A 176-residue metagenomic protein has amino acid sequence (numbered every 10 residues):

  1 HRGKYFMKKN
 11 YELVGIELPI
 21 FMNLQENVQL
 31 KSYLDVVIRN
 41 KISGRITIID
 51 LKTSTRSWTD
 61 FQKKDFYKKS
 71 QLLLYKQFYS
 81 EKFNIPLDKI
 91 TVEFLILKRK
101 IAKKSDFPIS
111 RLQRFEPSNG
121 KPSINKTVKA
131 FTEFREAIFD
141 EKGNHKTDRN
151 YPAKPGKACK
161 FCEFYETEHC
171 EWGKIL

Functional and structural regions predicted by a protein language model:
H1-W58, N84-T91: Catalytic cores of nuclease domains that cleave nucleic-acid phosphodiester backbones
D35, I48, L74, A158-F161: Generic detector of isolated residues embedded in canonical secondary-structure elements
K41, S57-F61, E163-C170: Short, charged helix-to-loop "capping" segments that act as catalytic/coupling loops
D60-S70: Short alpha-helix boundary/capping segments
S70-F78: Short amphipathic alpha-helical face segments that pack within enzyme cores and frequently flank/anchor catalytic
Q77-L176: Metal-dependent nuclease catalytic regions and adjoining charged, substrate-binding loops involved in nucleic-acid end
